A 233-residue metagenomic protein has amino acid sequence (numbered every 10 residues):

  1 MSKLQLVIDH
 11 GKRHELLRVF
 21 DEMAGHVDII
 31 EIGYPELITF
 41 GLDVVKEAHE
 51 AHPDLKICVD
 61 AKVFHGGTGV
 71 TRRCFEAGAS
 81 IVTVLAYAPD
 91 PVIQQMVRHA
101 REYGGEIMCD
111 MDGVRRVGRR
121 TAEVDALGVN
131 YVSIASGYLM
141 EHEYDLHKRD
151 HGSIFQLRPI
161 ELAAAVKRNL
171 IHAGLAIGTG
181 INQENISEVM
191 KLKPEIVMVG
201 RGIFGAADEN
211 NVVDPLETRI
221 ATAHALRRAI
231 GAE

Functional and structural regions predicted by a protein language model:
M1-T68, N211-A225: Conserved N-terminal beta1-alpha1 strand-loop-helix module at the mouth
S2-I8, I30-I32, I57-A61, V82-V84 (+4 more regions): Hydrophobic faces of well-ordered beta-strands that scaffold small-molecule active sites in alpha/beta enzyme cores
L4, G66-G69, R73, A77-H172: Conserved anion-binding
G11, P35, K62-V63, A86-P89 (+4 more regions): Short, ordered loop/turn segments at secondary-structure junctions
G11-M23, H65-R73, R115-E123, N182-S187: Short, acidic/polar
E22-H26, A51, E76, A126 (+2 more regions): Alpha-helix termination/capping residues and helix-transition junctions
I38-K62, Q95-G113, D150-Q183, L216-E233: Alpha-helix-loop-beta-strand connector modules within alpha/beta enzyme cores
A79-P91, V132-Y144, L192-T222: Glycine-rich phosphate-binding active-site loops on the catalytic face of alpha/beta enzymes
